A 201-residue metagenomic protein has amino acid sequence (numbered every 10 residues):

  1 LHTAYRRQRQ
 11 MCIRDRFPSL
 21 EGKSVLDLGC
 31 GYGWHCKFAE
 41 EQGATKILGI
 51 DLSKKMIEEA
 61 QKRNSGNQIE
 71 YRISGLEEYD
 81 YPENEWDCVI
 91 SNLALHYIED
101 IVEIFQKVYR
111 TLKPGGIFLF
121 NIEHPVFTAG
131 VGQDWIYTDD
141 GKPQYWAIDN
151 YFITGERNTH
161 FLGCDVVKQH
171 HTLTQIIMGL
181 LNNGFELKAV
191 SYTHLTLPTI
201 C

Functional and structural regions predicted by a protein language model:
L1-Y5, R9, H194-C201: Single conserved hydrophobic/aromatic residue that forms the stacking wall/gate of nucleotide- or nucleobase-binding
Q8-K23: Conserved alpha-helix/loop element of class I SAM-dependent methyltransferases that forms part of the SAM/SAH-binding
L26, Y32-E78: Class I SAM-dependent methyltransferase SAM/SAH-binding core
D80-C88: A short acidic, Gly/Pro-enriched loop at the edge of an enzyme's catalytic core that lines a small-molecule cofactor
C88-I101: A short SAM/SAH-binding and catalytic strip from SAM-dependent methyltransferases
V102-I117: A short glycine-rich, Lys/Arg-flanked "PGG" loop and its adjoining helix->strand segment in the class I
F118-G155: Conserved class I S-adenosyl-L-methionine
K168-V190: Short alpha-helix
